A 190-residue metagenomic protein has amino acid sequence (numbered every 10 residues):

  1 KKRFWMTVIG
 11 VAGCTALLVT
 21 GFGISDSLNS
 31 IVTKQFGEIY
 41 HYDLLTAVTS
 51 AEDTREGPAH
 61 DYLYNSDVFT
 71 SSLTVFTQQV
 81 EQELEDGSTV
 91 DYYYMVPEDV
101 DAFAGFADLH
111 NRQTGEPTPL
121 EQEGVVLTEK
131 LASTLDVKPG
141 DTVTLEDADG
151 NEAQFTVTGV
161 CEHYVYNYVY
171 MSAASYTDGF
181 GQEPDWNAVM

Functional and structural regions predicted by a protein language model:
K1-G13: N-terminal Sec/SRP start-transfer signal
W5, T15-Y42: Alpha-helical transmembrane segments
G13-C14, D43-D53, Q78-V80: Conserved short loop/turn motifs at secondary-structure junctions
K34-Q35, Y42, G57-T142, E152-T156 (+1 more regions): Short beta-strand boundary microenvironments
I39-Y40, P119, V160-M190: Small-residue transmembrane helix packing/gating motifs
L45-A47, G124-V126, A188-M190: Short aromatic/hydrophobic contact patches that present stacked aromatics for nucleic-acid/ligand binding
